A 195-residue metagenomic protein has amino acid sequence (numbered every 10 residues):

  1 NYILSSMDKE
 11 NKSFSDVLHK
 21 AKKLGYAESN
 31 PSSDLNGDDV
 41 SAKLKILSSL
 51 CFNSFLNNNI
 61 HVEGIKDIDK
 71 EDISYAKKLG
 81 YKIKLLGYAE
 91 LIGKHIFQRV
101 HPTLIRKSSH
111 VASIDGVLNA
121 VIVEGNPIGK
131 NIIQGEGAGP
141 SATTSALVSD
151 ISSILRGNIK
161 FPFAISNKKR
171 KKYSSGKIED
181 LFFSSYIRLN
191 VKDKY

Functional and structural regions predicted by a protein language model:
N1: Short alpha-helices
S5-D8, K12-S113, L118-A120: Substrate-binding/catalytic subdomain of NAD(P)-dependent oxidoreductase enzymes
L50, I122-E124, S174-D180: Short, flexible, solvent-exposed loop/turn segments with mixed acidic/basic and small polar residues
I65, G129-N131, G135-S141: Glycine-rich phosphate/pyrophosphate-binding beta-alpha loops
I114-V117, G125-P127, E179-F183: A structural signal for short secondary-structure junctions
T144: A conserved FAD-binding loop/helix module that cradles the flavin
I151-Y195: A conserved regulatory-domain signal marking ACT and ACT-like small-molecule sensing domains and adjacent regulatory
